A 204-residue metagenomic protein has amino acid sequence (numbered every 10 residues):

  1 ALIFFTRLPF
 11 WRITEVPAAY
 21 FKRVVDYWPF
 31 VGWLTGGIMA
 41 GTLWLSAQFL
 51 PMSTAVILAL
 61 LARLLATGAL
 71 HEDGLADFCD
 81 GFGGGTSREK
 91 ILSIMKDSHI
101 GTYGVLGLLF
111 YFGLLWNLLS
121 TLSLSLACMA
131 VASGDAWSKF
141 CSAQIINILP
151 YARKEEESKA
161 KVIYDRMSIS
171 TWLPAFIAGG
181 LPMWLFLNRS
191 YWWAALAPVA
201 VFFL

Functional and structural regions predicted by a protein language model:
A1-G68, T86-K90, D97-L204: Hydrophobic alpha-helical transmembrane segments
D73, G84, S93: Glycine/small-residue-rich loop that forms an oxyanion/phosphate-binding "nest" at active or ligand-binding sites
